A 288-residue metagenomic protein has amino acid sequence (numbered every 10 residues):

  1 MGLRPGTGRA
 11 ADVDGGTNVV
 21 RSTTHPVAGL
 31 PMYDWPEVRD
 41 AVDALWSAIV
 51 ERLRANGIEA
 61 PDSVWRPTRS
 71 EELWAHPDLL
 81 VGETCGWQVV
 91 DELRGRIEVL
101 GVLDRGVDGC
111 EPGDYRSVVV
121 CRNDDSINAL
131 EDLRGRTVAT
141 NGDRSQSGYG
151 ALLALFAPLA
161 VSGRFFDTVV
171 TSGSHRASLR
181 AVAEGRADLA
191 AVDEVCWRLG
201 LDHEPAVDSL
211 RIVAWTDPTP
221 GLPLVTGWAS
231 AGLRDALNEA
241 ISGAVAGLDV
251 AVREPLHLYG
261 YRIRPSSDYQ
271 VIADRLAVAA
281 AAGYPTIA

Functional and structural regions predicted by a protein language model:
M1-R96, D114, V250-A288: N-terminal hydrophobic or amphipathic helices and topogenic motifs
A28-I49, E111-S178, A251-Q270: Bilobed "Venus flytrap"/periplasmic-binding protein-like clamshell domains and structurally analogous long
A41-L45, G232-A244: Short amphipathic alpha-helical coupling segments at ligand-binding clamshell hinges and other catalytic/signaling
P61-L73, C85, D104, R164-R180 (+1 more regions): Short helix-initiation/N-cap motifs at beta->coil->alpha
L73-P77, T84-C121, Q146, L152-P158 (+3 more regions): Contiguous mixed-secondary-structure segments that line small-molecule binding/active-site clefts of soluble domains
L73-W74, L133, V182-A183: Hydrophobic residues within well-ordered alpha-helices
L80, T84-R94, A183, D188-D208: A ligand-binding cleft/hinge motif common to bilobed small-molecule-binding domains
G101-L103, G109, G113-R116, P205-E239 (+1 more regions): Periplasmic-binding protein-like
